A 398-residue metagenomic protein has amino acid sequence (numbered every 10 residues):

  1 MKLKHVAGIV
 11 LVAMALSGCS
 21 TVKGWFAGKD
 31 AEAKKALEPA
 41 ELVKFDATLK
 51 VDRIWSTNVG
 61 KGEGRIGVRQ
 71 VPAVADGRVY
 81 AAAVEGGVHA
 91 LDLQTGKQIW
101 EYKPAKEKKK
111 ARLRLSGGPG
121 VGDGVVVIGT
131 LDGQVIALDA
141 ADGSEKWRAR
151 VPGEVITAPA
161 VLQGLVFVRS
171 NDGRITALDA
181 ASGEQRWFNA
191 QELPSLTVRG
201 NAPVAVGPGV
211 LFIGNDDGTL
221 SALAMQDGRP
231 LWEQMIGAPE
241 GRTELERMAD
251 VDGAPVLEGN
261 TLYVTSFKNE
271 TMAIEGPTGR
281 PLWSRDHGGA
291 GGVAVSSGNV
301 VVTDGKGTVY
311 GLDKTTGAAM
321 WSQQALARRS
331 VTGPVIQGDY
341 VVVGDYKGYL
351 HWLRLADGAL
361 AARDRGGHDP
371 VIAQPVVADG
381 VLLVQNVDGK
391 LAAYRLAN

Functional and structural regions predicted by a protein language model:
L16-G18: C-terminal motif of bacterial Sec signal peptides marking the signal peptidase cleavage site
V22-K34, T48-A73, E101-G122, E145-L162 (+5 more regions): Extracytoplasmic beta-rich repeat domains
A83, T130, S170-N171, N215-D216 (+4 more regions): Structural signature of WD-repeat beta-propellers
D92-T95, D139-D142, D179-G183, M225-G228 (+4 more regions): Short loop/turn segments that connect beta-strands within beta-propeller blades
N299-G311, A318-W352: Loop/turn-rich, solvent-exposed surfaces of beta-rich toroidal or solenoidal domains
G366, P370-N398: Blade-level signature of beta-propeller repeat domains, shared across WD40, Kelch, NHL, RCC1 and BNR/Asp-box propellers
